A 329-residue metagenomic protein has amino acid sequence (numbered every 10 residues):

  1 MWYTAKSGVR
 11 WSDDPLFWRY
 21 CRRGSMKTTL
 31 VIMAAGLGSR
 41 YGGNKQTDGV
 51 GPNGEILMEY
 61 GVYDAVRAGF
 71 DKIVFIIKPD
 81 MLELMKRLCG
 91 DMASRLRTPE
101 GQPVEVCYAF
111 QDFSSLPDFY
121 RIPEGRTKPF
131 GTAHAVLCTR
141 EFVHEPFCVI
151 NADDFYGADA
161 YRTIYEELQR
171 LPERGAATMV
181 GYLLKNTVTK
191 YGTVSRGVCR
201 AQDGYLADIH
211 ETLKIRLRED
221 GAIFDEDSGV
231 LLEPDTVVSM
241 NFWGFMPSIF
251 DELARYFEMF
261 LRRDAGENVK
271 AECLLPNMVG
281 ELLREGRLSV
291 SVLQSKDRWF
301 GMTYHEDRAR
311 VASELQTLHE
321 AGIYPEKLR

Functional and structural regions predicted by a protein language model:
K27-D91, L96: N-terminal glycine-rich phosphate-binding loop and ensuing alpha1 helix
G38, F155-G157: A short, conserved beta-strand element in the Rossmann-like catalytic core that flanks the donor/metal-binding loop
S94-E145: Short phosphate-binding loop-to-helix
E145-F155: Short beta-strand-to-loop acidic/aromatic patch adjacent to the donor-nucleotide binding site
A158-W243: Conserved core of the sugar-phosphate nucleotidyltransferase
F242-L253: Conserved nucleotide-sugar donor-binding and metal-coordinating catalytic region shared by glycosyltransferases
A254-L288: A C-terminal functional module that forms or caps the active site or interfaces directly with catalytic machinery
